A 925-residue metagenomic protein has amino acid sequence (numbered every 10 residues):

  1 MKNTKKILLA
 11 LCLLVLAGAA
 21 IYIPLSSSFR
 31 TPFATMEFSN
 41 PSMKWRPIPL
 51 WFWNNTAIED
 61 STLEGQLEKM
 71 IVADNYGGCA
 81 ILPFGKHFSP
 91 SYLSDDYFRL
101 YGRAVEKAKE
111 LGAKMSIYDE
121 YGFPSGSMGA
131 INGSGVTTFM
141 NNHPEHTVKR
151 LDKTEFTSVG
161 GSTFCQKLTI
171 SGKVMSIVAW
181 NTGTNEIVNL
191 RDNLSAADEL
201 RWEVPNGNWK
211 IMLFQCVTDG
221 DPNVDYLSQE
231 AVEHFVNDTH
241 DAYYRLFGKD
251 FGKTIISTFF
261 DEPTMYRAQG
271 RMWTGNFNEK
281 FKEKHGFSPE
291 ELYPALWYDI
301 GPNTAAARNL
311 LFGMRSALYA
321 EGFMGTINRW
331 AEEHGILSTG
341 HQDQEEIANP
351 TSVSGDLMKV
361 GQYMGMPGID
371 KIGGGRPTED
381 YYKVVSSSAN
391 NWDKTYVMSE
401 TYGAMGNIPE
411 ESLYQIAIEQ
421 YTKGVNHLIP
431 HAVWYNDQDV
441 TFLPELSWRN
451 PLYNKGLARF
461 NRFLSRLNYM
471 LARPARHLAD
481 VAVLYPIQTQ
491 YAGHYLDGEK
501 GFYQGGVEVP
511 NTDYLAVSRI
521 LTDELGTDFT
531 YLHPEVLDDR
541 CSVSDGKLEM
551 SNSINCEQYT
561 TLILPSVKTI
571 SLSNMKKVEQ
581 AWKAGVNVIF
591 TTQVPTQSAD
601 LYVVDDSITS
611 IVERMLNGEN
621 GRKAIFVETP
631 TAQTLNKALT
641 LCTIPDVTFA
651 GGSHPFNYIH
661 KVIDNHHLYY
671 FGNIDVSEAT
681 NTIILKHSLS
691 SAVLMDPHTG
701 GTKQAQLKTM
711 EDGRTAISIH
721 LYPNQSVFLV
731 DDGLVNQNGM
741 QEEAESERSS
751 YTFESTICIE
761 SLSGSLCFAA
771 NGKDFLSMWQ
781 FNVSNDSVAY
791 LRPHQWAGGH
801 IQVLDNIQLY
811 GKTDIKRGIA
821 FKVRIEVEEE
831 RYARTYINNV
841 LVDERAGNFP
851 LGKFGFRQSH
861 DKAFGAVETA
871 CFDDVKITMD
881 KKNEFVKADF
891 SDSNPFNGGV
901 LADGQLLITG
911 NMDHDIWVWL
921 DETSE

Functional and structural regions predicted by a protein language model:
P24, L82-D192, A197, I211-F214 (+1 more regions): Acidic/aromatic-lined carbohydrate-recognition and catalytic surfaces of CAZymes acting on diverse glycans
W45-I48, W53, E59-E64, G77-C79 (+10 more regions): Carbohydrate-binding surfaces of carbohydrate-active enzymes
I327, S338, F753-S755, K816-E829 (+1 more regions): Short tryptophan-centered beta-strand motifs in secreted/extracellular beta-sheet-rich domains of glycan-recognition
Q737-E754, A870-M912, T923: Extracellular carbohydrate-recognition regions
M740-G798, S924-E925: Secretory/extracellular carbohydrate-interaction modules and structurally similar beta-sandwich "look-alikes"
V788-Q795, L901-W917: Short carbohydrate-recognition loop motifs
A797-K822: Short, aromatic/His-centered strand-loop micro-motif at the edge of beta-sheets
R845-C871: Flexible glycan-contacting loops in extracellular carbohydrate-active proteins
